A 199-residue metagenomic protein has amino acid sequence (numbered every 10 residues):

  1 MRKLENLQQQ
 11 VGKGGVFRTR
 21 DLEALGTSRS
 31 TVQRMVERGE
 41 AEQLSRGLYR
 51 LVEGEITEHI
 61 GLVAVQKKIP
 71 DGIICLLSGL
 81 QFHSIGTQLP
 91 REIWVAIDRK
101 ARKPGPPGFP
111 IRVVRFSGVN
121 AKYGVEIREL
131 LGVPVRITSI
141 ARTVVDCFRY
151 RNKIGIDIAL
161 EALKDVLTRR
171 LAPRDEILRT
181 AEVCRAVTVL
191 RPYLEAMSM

Functional and structural regions predicted by a protein language model:
R2-L25, T31, V36, L44 (+1 more regions): Nucleic-acid-binding surface
